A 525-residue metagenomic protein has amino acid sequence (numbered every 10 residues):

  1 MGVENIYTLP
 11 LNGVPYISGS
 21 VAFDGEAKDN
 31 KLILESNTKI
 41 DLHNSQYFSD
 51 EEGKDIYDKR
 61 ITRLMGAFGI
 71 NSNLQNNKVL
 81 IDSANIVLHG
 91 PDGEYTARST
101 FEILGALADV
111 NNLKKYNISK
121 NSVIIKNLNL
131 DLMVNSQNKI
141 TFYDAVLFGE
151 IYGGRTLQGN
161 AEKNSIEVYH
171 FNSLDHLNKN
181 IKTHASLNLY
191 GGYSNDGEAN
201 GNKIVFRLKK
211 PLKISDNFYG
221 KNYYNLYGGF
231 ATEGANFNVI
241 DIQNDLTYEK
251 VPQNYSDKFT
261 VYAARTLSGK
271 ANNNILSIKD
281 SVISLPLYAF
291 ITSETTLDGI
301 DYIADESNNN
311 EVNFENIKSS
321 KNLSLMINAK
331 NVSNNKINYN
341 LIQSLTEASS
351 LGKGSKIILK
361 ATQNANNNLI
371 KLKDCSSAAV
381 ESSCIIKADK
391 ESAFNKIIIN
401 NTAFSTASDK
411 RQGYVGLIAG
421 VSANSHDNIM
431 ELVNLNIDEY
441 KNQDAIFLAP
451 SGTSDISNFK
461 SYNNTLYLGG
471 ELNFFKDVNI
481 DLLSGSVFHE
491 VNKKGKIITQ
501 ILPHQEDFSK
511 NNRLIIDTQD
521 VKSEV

Functional and structural regions predicted by a protein language model:
M1-N188, Y193-N225, G229-Q443, A449-S523: Surface-exposed loop/turn motifs in large extracellular/passenger domains
